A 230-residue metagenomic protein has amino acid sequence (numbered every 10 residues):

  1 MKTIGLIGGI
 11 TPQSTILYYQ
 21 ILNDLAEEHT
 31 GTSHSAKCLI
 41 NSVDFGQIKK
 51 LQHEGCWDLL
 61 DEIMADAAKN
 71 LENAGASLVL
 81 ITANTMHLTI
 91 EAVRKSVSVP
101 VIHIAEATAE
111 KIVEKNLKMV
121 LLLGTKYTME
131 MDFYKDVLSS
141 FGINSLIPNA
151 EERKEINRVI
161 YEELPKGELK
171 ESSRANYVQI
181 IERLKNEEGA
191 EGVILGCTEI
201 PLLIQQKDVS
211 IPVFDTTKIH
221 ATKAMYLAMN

Functional and structural regions predicted by a protein language model:
M1-L59, K135-L169: N-terminal glycine-rich anion-binding loop in soluble enzyme alpha/beta folds
E54-N70, K170-I180: Glycine-rich, highly charged phosphate/nucleotide-binding loops
E72-G75, V113, K185-N186: Non-catalytic positions within long, well-ordered alpha-helices that form the structural scaffold/packing of enzyme
A74-I90, A190-E199: N-terminal glycine-rich "phosphate-gripper" loop used for MgATP/nucleotide binding and carboxylate activation
T85-V99, I104, Y134-K135, L203-S210: Short Gly/Thr/Asp-enriched flexible loops that form oxyanion-binding sites at enzyme active sites
I102-R153: Conserved beta-alpha
E151-K154, S210, F214-N230: Short, flexible loop segments at boundaries between secondary-structure elements
Y161, A175-I219: A C-terminal functional module that forms or caps the active site or interfaces directly with catalytic machinery
